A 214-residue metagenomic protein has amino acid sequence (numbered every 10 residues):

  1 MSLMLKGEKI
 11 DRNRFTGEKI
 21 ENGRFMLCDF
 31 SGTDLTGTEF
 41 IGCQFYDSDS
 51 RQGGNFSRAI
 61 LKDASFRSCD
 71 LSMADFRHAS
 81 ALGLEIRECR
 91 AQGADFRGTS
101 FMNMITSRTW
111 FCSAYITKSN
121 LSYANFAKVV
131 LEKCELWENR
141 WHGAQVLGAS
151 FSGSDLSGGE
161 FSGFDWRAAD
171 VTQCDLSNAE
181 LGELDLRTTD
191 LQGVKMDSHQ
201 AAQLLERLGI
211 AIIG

Functional and structural regions predicted by a protein language model:
M1-G214: Tandem repeat scaffolds
